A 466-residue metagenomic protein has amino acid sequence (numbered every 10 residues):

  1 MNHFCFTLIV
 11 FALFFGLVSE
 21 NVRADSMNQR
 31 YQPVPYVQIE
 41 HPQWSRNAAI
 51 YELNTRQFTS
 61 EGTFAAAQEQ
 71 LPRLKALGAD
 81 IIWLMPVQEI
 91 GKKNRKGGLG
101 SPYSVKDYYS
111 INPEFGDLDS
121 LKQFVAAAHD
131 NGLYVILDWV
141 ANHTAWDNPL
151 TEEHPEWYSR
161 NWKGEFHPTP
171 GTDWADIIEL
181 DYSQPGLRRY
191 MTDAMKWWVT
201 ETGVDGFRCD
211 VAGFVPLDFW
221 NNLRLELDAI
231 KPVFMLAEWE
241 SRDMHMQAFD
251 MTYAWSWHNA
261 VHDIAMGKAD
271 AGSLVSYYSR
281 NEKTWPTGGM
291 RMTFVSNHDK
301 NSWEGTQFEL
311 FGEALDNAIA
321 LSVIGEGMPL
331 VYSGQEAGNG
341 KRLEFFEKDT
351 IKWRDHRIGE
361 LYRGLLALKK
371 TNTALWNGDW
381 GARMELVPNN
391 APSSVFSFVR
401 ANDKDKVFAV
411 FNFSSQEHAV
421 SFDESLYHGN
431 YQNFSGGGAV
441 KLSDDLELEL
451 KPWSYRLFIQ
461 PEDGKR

Functional and structural regions predicted by a protein language model:
T7-G16: Bacterial N-terminal signal peptides
D25-V34, Q38, T200, D210-R291 (+8 more regions): Active-site-proximal helices and loops of the catalytic beta/alpha 8
M27-I50, R56-A65, L71-I81, M85-T202 (+2 more regions): Substrate-binding/active-site clefts of carbohydrate-active enzymes
P286-E309: Active-site clefts of carbohydrate-active enzymes
L330-A337: Short acidic/histidine-rich active-site segments
V410-S414: Asparagine-centered strand-capping/turn motif at beta-strand->loop junctions
L442-R466: C-terminal beta-strand-rich structural cap/linker in extracellular carbohydrate-active enzymes
